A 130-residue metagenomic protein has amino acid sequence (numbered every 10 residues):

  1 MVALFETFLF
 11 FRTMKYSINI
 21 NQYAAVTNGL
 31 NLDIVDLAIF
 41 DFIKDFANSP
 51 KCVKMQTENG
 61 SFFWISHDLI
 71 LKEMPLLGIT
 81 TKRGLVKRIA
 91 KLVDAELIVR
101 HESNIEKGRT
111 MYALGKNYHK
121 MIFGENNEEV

Functional and structural regions predicted by a protein language model:
M1-K72, K116: Short recognition helix of helix-turn-helix/winged-helix DNA-binding domains
F5, M14, E106, E125-N126: Generic cytosolic/nucleocytoplasmic N-terminal low-complexity/intrinsically disordered segments
D41-K44, G84-R88, V130: Functionally constrained cores in energy, signaling, and assembly domains
P50-T110: Winged helix-turn-helix DNA-binding recognition segment
N117-V130: Short, amphipathic alpha-helical interaction segments positioned at domain boundaries
